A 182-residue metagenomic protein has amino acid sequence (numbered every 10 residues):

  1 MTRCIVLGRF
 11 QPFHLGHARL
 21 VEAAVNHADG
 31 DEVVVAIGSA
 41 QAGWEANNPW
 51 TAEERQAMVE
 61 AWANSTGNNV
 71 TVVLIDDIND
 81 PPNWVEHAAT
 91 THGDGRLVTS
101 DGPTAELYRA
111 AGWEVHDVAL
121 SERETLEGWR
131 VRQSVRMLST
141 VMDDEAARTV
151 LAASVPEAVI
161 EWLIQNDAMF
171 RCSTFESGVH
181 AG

Functional and structural regions predicted by a protein language model:
M1-G182: Nucleotidyltransferase catalytic core that binds NTPs
